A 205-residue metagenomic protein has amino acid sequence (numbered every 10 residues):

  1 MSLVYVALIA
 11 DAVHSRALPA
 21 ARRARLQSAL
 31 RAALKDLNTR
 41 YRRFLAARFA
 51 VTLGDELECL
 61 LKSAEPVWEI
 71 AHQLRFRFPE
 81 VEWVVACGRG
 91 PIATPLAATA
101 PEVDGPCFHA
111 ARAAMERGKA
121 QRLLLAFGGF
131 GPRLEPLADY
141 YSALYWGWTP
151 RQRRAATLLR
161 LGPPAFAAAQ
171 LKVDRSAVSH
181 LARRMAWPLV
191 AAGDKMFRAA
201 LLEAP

Functional and structural regions predicted by a protein language model:
M1-P205: Regulatory and interdomain segments flanking nucleotide-handling catalytic cores in signaling/defense enzymes
